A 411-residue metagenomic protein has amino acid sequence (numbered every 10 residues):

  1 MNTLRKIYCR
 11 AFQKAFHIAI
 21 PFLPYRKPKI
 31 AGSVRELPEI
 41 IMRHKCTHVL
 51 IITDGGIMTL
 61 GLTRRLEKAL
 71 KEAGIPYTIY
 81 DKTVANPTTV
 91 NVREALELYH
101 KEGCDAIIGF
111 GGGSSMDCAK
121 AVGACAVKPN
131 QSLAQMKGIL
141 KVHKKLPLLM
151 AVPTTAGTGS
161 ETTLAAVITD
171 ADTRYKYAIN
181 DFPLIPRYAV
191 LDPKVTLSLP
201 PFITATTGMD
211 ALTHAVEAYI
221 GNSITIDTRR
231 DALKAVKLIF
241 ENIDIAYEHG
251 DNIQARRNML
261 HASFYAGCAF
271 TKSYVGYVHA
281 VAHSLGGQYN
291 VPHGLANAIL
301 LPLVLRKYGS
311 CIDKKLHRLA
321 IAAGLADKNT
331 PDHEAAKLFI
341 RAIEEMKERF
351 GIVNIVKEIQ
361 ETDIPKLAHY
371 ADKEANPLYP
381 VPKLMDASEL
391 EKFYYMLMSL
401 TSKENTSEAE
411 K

Functional and structural regions predicted by a protein language model:
M1-I79, L400, E404, E408-K411: An N-terminal, well-structured beta->alpha segment
N2-Y8, A326-K411: C-terminal charged capping/lid subdomain of soluble metabolic enzymes
L50, M58-N130, I245-R256: N-terminal small/polar loop signature for handling phosphorylated ligands or for N-terminal nucleophile
K68, A165-S273: Carboxylate- and glycine-rich phosphate/diphosphate-binding segment that chelates Mg2+/Mn2+
V90-K194: Glycine/threonine-rich beta-strand-loop-alpha-helix active-site module that forms ligand/phosphate-binding
G157, F264-N297, A375-L378: Glycine-rich phosphate/pyrophosphate-binding beta-alpha loops
V291-N354: Active-site pocket-lining segment
